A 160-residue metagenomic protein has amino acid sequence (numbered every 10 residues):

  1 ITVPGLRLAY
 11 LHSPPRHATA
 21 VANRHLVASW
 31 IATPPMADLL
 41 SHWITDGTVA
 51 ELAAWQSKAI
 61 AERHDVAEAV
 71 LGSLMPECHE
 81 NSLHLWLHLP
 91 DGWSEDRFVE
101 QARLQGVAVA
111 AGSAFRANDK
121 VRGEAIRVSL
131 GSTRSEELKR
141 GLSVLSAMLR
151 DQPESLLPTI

Functional and structural regions predicted by a protein language model:
I1-S57: Conserved core segment of the aminotransferase class I/II
H12, W86-H88, S129-G131: Short hydrophobic/aromatic beta-strand micro-patches that form the beta-sheet surface supporting nucleotide- or nucleic
A37, S41, S57-E68, M75-H88 (+1 more regions): Conserved glycine-rich beta-strand-loop-beta hairpin in the small C-terminal domain of fold type I
W93-V99, E136-R140: Short, conserved charged micro-motifs
L104, K120-I160: PLP-dependent enzyme catalytic core of the Aspartate aminotransferase-like
A108: Residue-level detector of anion-binding/catalytic polar loops
